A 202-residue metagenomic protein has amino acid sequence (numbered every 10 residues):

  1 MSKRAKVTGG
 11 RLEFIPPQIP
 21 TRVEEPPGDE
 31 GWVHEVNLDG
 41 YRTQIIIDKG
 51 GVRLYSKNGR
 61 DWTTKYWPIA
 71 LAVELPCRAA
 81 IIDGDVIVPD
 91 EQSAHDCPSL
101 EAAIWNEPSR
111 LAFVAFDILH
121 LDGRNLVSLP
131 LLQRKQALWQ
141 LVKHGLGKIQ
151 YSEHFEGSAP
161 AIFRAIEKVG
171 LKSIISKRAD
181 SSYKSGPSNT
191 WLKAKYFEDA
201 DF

Functional and structural regions predicted by a protein language model:
M1-F202: Catalytic cores of nucleic-acid ligases and guanylyltransferases
